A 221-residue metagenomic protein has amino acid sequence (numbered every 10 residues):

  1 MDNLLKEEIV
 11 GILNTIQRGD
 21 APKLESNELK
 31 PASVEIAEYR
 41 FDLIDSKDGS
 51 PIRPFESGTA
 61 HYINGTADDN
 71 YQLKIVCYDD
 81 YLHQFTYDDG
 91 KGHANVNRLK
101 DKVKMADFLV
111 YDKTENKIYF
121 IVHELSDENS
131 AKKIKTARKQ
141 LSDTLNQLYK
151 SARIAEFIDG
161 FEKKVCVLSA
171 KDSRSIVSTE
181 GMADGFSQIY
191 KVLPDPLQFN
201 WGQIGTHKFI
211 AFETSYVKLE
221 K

Functional and structural regions predicted by a protein language model:
M1-D80: Charge-rich, low-complexity N-terminal segments
V10, R18, E156-K221: Domain-level recognition of nuclease-like catalytic cores that cleave nucleotide substrates
G65-E115: Active-site metal-binding core of divalent-cation-utilizing nuclease and nuclease-like domains
K104, K117-Y119, E162: Residues at beta-strand starts and edge strands
F108-V110, Y119-D127: Conserved catalytic cores of phosphodiester-cleaving nucleases, focusing on short active-site segments
A131-S173: Catalytic cores of nucleic-acid endonucleases
